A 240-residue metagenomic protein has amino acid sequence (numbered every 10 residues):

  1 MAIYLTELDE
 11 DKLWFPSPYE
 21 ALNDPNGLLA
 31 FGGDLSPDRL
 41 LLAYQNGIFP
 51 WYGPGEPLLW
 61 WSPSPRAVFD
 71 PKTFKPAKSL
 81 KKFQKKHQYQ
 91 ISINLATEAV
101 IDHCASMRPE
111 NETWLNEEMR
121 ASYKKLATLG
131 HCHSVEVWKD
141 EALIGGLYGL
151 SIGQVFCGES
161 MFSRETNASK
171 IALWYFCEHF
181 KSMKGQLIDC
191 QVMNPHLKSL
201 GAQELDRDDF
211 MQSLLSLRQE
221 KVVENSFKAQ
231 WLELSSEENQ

Functional and structural regions predicted by a protein language model:
M1-Q240: N-acyltransferase acceptor-side catalytic subdomain
